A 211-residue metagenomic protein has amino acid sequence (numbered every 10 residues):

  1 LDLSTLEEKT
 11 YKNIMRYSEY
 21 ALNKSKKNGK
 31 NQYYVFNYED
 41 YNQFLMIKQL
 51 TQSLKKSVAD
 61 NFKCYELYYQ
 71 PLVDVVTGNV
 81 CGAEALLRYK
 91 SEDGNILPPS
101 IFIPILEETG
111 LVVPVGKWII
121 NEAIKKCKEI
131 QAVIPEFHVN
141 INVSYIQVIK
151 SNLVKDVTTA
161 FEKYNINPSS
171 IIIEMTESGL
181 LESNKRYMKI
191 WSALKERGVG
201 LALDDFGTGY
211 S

Functional and structural regions predicted by a protein language model:
S4-T5, Y11, Y20-E66, V76 (+2 more regions): C-di-GMP signaling machinery
I14-A21, I105-L106, I119-C127, D156-V157 (+1 more regions): Structural preference for long, well-ordered alpha-helical segments in enzyme cores
N31, C81-E84, P98, V115 (+1 more regions): Short beta-strand edge/capping elements of PAS-family sensory modules
M46-I105, N142, L203: Active-site core of bacterial EAL-family cyclic-dinucleotide phosphodiesterase domains
N61, W118-V143, T159-S170, E196-R197: Helix C-cap/alpha-to-beta connector motif
E66, G82-E84, E136-N140, S170-E174 (+1 more regions): Structural preference for beta-strand elements that scaffold enzyme active sites
P71-V73, Y145-Q147, E177-G179, G207: Active-site-proximal loop/turn and secondary-structure-junction residues that shape catalytic pockets, frequently
T158-S211: The catalytic core of metal-dependent phosphodiesterases that act on cyclic dinucleotides
